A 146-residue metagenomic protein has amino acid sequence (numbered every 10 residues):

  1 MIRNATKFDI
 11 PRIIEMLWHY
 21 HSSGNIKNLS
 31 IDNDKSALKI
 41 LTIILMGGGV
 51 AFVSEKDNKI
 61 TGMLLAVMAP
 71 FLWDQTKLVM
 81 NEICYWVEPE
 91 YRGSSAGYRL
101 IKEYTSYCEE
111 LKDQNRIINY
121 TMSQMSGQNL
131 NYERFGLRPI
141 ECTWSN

Functional and structural regions predicted by a protein language model:
M1-E15: A short beta-loop-alpha structural element at the N-terminal edge of CoA-dependent acyl/N-acetyltransferase catalytic
H21-I40: Conserved GNAT-fold acetyl-CoA-binding loop/helix
L41-V53: A short helix-loop-beta-strand connector motif used in the catalytic cores of GNAT acetyltransferases and, in some
V53, K59-M68: Conserved beta-strand in the GNAT
F71-E82: A conserved beta-turn-beta hairpin within the catalytic core of GNAT-like acetyltransferases that forms part
I83-S94: A short, internal acetyl-CoA/4′-phosphopantetheine-binding micro-motif in the GNAT/acyltransferase core
G93-Y107: Conserved acetyl-CoA-binding loop-helix of GNAT-fold acetyltransferases
Y104, Q114-L130, S145: Conserved beta-strand-loop-alpha-helix junction that forms the acyl-donor binding cleft
